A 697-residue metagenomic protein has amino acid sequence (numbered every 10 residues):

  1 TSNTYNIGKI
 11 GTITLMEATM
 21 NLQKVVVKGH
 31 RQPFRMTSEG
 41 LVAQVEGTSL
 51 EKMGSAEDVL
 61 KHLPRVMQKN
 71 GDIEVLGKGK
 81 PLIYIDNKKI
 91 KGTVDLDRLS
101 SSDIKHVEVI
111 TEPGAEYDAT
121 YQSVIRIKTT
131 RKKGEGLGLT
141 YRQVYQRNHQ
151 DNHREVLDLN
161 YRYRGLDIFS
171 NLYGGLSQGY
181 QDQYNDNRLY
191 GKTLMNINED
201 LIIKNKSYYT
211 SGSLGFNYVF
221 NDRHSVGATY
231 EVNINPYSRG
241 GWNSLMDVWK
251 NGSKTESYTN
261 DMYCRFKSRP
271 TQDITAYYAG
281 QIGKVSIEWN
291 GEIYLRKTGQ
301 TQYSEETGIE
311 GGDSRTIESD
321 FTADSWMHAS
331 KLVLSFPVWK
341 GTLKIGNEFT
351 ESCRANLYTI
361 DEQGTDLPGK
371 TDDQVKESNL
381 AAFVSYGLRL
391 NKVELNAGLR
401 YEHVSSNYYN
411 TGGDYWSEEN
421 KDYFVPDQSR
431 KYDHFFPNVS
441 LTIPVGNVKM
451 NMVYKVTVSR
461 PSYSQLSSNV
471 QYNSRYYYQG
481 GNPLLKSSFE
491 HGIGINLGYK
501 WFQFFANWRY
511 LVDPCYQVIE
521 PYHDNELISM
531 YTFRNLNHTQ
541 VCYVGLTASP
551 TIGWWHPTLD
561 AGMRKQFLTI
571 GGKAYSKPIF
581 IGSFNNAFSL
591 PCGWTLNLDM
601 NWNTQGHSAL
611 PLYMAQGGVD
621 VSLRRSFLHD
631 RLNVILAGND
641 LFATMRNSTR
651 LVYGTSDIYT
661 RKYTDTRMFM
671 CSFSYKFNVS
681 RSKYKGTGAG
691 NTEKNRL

Functional and structural regions predicted by a protein language model:
N3-S49, K69-N70, K78, I110-E112 (+2 more regions): Short, acidic, small-residue-rich periplasmic hinge/interaction motif at the N-terminus of Gram-negative outer-membrane
G8-L15, A56-V59, T93-V94, E108-V109 (+2 more regions): N-terminal periplasmic accessory domains that precede and gate Gram-negative outer-membrane beta-barrel machines
H62, K88-G114: Short acidic/polar hinge/loop motifs at secondary-structure boundaries that mediate gating or recognition
D118-I125, K133-Q183, S207-T210: Outer-membrane beta-barrel translocator/receptor signature
T129-Y141, D182-D186, N198, Y209-L214 (+6 more regions): Surface-exposed extracellular loop regions of Gram-negative outer-membrane beta-barrel proteins
S211-P236, D261-G413, P444, V448-K449 (+2 more regions): Face-selective signature of the C-terminal outer-membrane beta-barrel domain
M327-K331, A381, G480-N482, K486 (+3 more regions): Outer membrane beta-barrel strand-and-loop segments of large Gram-negative receptors, especially TonB-dependent
T371-E377, D427-R430, V458-V512, S529-C542 (+1 more regions): Outer-membrane beta-barrel signature, preferentially recognizing the C-terminal barrel domain of Gram-negative
